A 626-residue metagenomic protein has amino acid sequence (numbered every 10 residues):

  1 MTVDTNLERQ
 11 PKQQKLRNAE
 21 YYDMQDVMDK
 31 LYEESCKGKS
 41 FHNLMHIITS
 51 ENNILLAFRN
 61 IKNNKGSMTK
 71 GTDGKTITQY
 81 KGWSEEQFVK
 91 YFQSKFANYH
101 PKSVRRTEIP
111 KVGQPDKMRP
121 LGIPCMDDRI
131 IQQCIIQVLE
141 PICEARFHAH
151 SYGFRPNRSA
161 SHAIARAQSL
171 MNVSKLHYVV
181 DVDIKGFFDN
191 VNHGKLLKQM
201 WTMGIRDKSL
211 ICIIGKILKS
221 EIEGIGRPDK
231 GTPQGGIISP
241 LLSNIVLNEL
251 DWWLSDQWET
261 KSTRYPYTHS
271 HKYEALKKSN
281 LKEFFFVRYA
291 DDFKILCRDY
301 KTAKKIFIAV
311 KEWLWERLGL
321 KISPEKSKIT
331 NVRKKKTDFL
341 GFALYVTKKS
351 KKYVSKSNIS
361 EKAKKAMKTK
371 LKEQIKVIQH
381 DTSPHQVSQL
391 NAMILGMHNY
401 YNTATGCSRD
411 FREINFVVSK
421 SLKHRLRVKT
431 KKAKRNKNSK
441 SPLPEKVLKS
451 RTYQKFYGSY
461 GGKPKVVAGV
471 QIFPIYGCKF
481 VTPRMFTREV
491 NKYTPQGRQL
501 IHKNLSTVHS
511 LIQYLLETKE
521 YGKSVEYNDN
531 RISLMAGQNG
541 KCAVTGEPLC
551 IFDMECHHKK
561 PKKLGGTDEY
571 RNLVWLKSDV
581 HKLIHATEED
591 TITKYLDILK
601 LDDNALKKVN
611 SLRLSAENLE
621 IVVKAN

Functional and structural regions predicted by a protein language model:
M1-E86: Non-catalytic, polymerase-adjacent accessory regions of viral genome-replication enzymes
F88, F96, S103, E108 (+5 more regions): Conserved polymerase palm-domain catalytic core
D183, G546-S578, K582-I592: Histidine-centered nuclease catalytic patch
K219, G224, L318-S388, A392-L395: A conserved non-catalytic segment of reverse transcriptases and RNA-directed RNA polymerases corresponding to the late
T382, Q386-K449: Non-catalytic, peripheral interaction segments enriched in hydrophobic/basic residues
H424-G522, K600: Extended C-terminal regions of large enzymes
S524-E555, K577-D579: Short cysteine-rich loop/turn motifs with clustered Cys
K563-R571, L583-K624: Polybasic, low-complexity binding patches
